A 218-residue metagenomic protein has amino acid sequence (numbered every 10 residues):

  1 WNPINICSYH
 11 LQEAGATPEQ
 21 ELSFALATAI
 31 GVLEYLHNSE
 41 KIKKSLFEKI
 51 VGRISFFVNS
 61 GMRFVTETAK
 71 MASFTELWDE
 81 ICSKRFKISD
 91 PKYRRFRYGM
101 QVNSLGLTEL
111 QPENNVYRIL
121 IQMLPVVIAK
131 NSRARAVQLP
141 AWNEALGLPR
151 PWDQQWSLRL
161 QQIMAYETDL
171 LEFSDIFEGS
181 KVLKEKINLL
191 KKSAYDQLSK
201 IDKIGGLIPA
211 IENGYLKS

Functional and structural regions predicted by a protein language model:
W1-V126, L139-Q161: Helix-rich catalytic cores of soluble enzyme domains
A129: Metal- or metallocofactor-binding catalytic centers and their adjacent structured scaffolds across diverse enzyme
R133-E144, L170-I176: Short acidic/histidine-rich active-site segments
R150-P151, R159-Q162, D169-S218: Flexible, glycine-rich loop/tail regions that form catalytic "lids" or insertion modules at the edges of active sites
